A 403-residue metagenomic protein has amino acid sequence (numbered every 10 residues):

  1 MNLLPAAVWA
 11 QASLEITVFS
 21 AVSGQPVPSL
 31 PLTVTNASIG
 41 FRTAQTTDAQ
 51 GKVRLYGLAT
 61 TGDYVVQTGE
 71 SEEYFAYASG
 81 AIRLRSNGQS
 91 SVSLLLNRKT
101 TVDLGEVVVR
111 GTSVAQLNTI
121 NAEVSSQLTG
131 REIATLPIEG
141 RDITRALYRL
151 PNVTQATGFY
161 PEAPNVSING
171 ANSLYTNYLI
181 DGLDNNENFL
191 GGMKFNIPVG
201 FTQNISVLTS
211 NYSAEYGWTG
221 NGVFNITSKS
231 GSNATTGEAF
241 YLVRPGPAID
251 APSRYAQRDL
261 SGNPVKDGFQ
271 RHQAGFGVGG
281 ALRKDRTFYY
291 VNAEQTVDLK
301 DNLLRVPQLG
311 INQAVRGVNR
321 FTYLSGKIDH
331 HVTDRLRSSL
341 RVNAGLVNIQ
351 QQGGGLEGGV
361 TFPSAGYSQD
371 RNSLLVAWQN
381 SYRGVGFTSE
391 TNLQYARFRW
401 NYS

Functional and structural regions predicted by a protein language model:
W9-A115, P198: Periplasm-facing N-terminal accessory domains of Gram-negative outer-membrane beta-barrel systems
A21, G192, N263-V265, Q313-V315 (+1 more regions): Outer-membrane beta-barrel domain signature
L55-L58, S228, G280: Short, flexible loop/turn segments at beta-strand junctions in immunoglobulin-like and fibronectin type III
A78-L95, G105-S230, D259-N263, R271-G277: Periplasmic N-terminal accessory/gating domains of Gram-negative outer-membrane beta-barrel systems
T112, L208-S210, F240-R244, E294-T296 (+2 more regions): Outer-membrane beta-barrel pore domains and translocons
T129-G130, E187-N188, S206-L208, A256-G262 (+3 more regions): Extracytoplasmic loops and strand-loop junctions of Gram-negative outer membrane beta-barrel proteins
T236, K266-N348, D370-E390: Transmembrane beta-barrel wall of Gram-negative outer-membrane proteins
I249-A256, D301-Q308, G345, Q351-G359 (+1 more regions): Outer-membrane beta-barrel translocator domains and adjoining extracellular loop/strand segments of Gram-negative
